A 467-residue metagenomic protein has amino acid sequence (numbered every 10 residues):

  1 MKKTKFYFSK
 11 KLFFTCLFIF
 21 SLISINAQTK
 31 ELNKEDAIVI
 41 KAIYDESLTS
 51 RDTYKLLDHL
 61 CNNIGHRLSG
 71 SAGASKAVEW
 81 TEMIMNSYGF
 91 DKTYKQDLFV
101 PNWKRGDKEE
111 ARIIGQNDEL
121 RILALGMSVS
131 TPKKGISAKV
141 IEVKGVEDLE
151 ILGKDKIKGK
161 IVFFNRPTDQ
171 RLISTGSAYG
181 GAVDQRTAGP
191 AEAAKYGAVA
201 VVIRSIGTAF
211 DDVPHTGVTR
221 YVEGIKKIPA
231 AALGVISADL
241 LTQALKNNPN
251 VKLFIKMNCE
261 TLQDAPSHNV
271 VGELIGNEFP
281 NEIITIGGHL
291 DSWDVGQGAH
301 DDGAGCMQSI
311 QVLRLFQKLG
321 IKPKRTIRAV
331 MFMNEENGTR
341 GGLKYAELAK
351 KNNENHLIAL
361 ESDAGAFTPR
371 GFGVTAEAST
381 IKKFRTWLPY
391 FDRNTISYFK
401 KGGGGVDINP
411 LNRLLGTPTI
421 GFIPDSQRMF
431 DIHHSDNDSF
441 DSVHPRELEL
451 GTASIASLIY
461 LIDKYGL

Functional and structural regions predicted by a protein language model:
K30, D58, N62-I173: Noncatalytic luminal/extracellular "stalk/propeptide" segments of secretory-pathway proteins
D36-S71, V213-V218, D291, I358-F367 (+1 more regions): N-terminal capping segment at the start of a domain
I38-V39, I114-L123, M127-K154, T219-A299 (+1 more regions): Soluble metallo-hydrolase cores and metallopeptidase-like ectodomains found primarily in the secretory/periplasmic
I40-L48, N62-A72, V100, E109 (+9 more regions): Second-shell loop/turn segments in exported
M85-N86, Q185-R186, V270, E282 (+2 more regions): Alpha-helical metal-binding/catalytic segments enriched in His/Glu/Asp
L123-P229, I396: Extracellular/luminal Protease-associated
K133, A138, A238, F279 (+2 more regions): Metal-dependent peptidase/peptidase-like ectodomains
R314, K318, M429-L467: His/Asp/Glu-rich mid-to-C-terminal helical/loop segments that flank catalytic regions of hydrolases
